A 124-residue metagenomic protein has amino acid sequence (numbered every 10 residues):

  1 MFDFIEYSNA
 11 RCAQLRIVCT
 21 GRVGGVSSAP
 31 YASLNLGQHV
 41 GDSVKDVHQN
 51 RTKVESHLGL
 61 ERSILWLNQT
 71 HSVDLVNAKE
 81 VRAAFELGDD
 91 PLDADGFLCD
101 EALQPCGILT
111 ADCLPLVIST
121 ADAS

Functional and structural regions predicted by a protein language model:
M1-S124: Active-site microenvironment for binding and transforming phosphate-containing groups
